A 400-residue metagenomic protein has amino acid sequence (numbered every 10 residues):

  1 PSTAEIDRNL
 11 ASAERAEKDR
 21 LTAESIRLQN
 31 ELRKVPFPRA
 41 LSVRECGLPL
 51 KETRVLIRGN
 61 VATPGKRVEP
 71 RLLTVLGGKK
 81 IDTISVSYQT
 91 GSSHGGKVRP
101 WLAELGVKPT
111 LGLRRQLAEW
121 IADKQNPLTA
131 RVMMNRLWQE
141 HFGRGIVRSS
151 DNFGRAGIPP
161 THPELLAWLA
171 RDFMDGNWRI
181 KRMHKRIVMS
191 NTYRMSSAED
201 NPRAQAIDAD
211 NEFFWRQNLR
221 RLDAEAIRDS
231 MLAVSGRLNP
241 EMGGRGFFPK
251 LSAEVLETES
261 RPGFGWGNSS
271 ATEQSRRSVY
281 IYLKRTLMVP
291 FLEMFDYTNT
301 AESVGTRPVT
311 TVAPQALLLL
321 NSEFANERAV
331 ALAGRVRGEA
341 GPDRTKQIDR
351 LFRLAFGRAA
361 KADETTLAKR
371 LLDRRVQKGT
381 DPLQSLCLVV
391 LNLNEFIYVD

Functional and structural regions predicted by a protein language model:
P1-E273, T298-R307, L320, N326-L383 (+1 more regions): Primarily short, surface-exposed interaction patches in extracytoplasmic proteins
V279-Y280, M294-T298: C-terminal, charged and often intrinsically disordered regions of DNA end-processing helicases and nucleases
Y282-R285: Hydrophobic/basic alpha-helical segments
M288, L292, V304: Sequence context surrounding c-type heme c attachment/ligation sites in exported
L386: Globin-like tetrapyrrole-binding proteins
